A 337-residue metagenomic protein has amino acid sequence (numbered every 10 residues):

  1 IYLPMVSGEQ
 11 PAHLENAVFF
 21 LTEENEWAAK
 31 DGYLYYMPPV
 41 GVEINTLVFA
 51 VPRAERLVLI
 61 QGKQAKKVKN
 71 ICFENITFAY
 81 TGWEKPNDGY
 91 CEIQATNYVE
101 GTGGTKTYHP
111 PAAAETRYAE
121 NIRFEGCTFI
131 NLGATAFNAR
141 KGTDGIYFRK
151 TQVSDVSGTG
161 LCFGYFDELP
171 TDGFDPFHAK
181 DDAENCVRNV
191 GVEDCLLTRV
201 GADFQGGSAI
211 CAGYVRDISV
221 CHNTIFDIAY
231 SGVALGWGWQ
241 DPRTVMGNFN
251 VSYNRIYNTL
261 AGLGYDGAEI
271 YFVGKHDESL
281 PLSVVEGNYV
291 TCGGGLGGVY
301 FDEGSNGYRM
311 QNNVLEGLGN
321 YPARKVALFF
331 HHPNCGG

Functional and structural regions predicted by a protein language model:
I1-Y118, R123-T128, L169-D181: Extracellular polysaccharide-degrading/modifying enzymes targeting complex plant/algal/animal polysaccharides
V18, D31, V290, P333-G337: Short, intrinsically disordered, charge-balanced linker/junction segments flanking boundaries in proteins
E55, G82-D88, P111, G133-A139 (+8 more regions): Short glycine/acidic-rich loop motifs that flank beta-strands on beta-rich extracellular proteins
V58-L59, G103-G104, Y108-R117, I210 (+3 more regions): Right-handed parallel beta-helix
K69-Y80, E120-A134, T143-G158, D167-G201 (+5 more regions): Right-handed parallel beta-helix
F166, G238, V273-K275, D302-N306: Active-site beta-loop-alpha junctions enriched in small/polar residues
